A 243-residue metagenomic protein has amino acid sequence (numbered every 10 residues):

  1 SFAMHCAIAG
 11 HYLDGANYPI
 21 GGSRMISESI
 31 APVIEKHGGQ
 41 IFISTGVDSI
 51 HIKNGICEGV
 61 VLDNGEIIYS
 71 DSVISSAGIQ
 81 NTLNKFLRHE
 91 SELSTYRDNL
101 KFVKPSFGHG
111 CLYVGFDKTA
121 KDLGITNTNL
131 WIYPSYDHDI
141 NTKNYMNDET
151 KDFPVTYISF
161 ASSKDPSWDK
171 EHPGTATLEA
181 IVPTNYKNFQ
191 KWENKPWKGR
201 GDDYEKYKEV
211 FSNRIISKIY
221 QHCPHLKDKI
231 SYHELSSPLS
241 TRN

Functional and structural regions predicted by a protein language model:
S1, F153-S159, I216-S217, Q221-N243: A glycine-rich dinucleotide-binding beta-alpha-beta segment and adjacent secondary-structure elements that constitute
A3, K164-T175, L239-N243: FAD-binding beta-loop-beta segment adjacent to the flavin cofactor pocket
H5-D63, D71: Helical element adjacent to the flavin cofactor pocket in flavoenzyme catalytic cores
E35-I41, K53, D122, Y220-Y232: Surface-exposed helix-capping loop/turn segments at secondary-structure junctions
D48-H172: Mid-domain catalytic core of redox enzymes that form a hydrophobic substrate pocket/lid adjacent to a catalytic redox
I74, V114, A180, I215 (+1 more regions): Hydrophobic, well-ordered secondary-structure elements that form the walls of internal hydrophobic environments
Q80-K85, D117, H172-N213: Conserved FAD/dinucleotide-binding core of flavoprotein oxidoreductases
